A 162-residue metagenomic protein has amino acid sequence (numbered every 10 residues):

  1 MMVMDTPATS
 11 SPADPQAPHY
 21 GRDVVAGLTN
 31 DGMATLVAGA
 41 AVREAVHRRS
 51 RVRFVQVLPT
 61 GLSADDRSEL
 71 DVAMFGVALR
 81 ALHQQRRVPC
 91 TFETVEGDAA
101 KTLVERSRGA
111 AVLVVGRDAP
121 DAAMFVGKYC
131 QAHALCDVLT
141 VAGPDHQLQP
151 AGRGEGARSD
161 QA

Functional and structural regions predicted by a protein language model:
M1-H19, E69-A73, V77-A78, Q84-Q85: Extended, non-globular alpha-helical segments
M1-P12, S107-A162: Gly/Ser-rich helix-loop-strand patches that form or flank binding pockets for ribonucleotide-derived cofactors
A13-R67, C90, H133, V138-P144 (+1 more regions): Small/aliphatic-rich secondary-structure junction motif
V37-A38, F75, A99, A123: Amphipathic coiled-coil/heptad-repeat helices and related helical stalk/stem segments that mediate oligomerization
R80, K101, K128: Active-site phosphate/pyrophosphate- and oxyanion-stabilizing loops and adjacent acidic/basic residues in soluble
H83-T91: A short helix-to-beta-strand connector/capping loop
T94-A100: Charged docking surfaces used in two-component/phosphorelay signaling
T102-R106: Short amphipathic alpha-helix with an adjacent loop that forms part of the alpha/beta core around
